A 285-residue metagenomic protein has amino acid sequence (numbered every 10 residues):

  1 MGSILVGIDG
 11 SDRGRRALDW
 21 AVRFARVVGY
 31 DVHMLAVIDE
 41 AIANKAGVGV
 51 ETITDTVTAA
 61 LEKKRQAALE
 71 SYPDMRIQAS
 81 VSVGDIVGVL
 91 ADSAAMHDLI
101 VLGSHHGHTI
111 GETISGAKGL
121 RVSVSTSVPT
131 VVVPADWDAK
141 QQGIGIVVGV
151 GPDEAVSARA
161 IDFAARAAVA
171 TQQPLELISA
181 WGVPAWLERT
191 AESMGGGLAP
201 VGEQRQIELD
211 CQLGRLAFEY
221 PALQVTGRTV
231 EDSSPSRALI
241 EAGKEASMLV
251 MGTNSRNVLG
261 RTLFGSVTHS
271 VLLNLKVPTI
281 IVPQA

Functional and structural regions predicted by a protein language model:
G2-E51, G145-G196, A217-Y220, Q224-T226 (+1 more regions): Small/aliphatic-rich secondary-structure junction motif
R13, E51, A67-I100, A217-L249: Structural beta-alpha unit
G29-D31, M75, L99, V128 (+2 more regions): Short glycine/serine/threonine/alanine-rich loop segments
V50-A59, G195-I207: A short acidic, glycine-rich active-site loop that binds or catalyzes chemistry on phosphate/adenosine moieties
A67, V83-D92, M96-V133: Active-site-adjacent scaffolding segments
L102-R121, G143, M248-N274: Glycine-rich, Arg-bearing micro-motifs that act as flexible, cationic patches
A135-Q141: Flexible loop/hinge segments that line or gate small-molecule binding clefts
V277-A285: Short, flexible loop segments at boundaries between secondary-structure elements
